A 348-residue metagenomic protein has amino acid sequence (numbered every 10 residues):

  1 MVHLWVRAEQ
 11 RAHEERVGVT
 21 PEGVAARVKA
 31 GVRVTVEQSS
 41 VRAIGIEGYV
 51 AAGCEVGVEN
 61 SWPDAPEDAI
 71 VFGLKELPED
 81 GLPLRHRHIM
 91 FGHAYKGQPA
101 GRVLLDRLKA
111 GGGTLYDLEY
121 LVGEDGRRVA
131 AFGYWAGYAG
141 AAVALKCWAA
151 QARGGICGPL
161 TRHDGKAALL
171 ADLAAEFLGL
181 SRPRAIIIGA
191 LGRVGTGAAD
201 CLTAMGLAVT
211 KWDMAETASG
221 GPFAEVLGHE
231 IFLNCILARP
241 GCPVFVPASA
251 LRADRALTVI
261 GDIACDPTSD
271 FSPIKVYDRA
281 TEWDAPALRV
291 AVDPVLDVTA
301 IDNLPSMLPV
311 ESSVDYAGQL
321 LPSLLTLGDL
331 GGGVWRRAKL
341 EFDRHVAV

Functional and structural regions predicted by a protein language model:
M1, R85, S181-R184, L257: Phosphate-coordination loops involved in phosphoryl transfer and adenosine-cofactor binding
V2-R107: An N-terminal-biased, well-structured beta-alpha scaffold segment characteristic of Rossmann-like dinucleotide-binding
A8-I44, G154-I236: Glycine-rich phosphate/diphosphate-binding loop of Rossmann-like nucleotide-binding domains
I70-A152: Phosphate/diphosphate ligand-binding glycine-rich loop within oxidoreductases
K75-E76, G92-H93, I236-G241, A264-C265 (+1 more regions): Short glycine-/small-residue-rich Rossmann-like dinucleotide-binding loops
E119-A171, C265-V348: Adenosine-phosphate binding glycine-rich loop
M214-P294: Rossmann-like adenosine-cofactor binding region
